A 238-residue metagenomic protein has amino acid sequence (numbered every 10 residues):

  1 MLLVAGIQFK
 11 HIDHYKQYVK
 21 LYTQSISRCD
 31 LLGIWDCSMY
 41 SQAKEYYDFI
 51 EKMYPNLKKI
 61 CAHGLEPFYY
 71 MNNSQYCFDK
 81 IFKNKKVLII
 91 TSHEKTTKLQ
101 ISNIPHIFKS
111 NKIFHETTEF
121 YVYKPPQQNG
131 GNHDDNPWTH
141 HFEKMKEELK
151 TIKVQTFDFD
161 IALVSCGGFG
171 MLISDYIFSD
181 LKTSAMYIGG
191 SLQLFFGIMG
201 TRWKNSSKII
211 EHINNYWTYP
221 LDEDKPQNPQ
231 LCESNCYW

Functional and structural regions predicted by a protein language model:
M1-T117: Electropositive, gly/pro-rich neighborhoods at or near active sites that engage anionic ligands
K16-K20, H141-Q155, F169-M171: A short, acidic, amphipathic alpha-helical segment used as a generic capping/interface helix at domain edges
C37-Y40, S92-T97, L163-I173, L192-Q193: Gly/Ser/Thr-rich loops at beta-strand to alpha-helix junctions that form or flank small-molecule/cofactor-binding
P55-G64, Y121-L149: Glycine-rich phosphate-binding "P-loop"
I81-Q128, T139, I209-W238: Non-catalytic interface/targeting segments
F157-D160: Short acidic/histidine-rich motifs immediately flanking catalytic phosphotransfer sites in two-component signaling
F169-W238: C-terminal functional extensions of proteins
